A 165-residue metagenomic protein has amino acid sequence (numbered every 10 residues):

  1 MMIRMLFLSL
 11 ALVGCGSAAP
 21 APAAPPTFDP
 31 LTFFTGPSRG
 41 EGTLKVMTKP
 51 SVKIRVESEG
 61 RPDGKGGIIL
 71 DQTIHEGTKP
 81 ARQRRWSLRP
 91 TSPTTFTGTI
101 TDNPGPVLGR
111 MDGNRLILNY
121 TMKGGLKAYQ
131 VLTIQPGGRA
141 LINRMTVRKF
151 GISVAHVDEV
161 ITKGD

Functional and structural regions predicted by a protein language model:
M1-L8: Sec-dependent signal peptide recognition, specifically the positively charged N-region followed immediately by
V13-G14: C-terminal motif of bacterial Sec signal peptides marking the signal peptidase cleavage site
A23-P37, P136: N-terminal helix-cap/turn-to-beta initiation motif at the start of protein domains
L31, S51-K53, G125, G138 (+1 more regions): Short coil/turn motifs at beta-sheet boundaries
F34-G42, N143: A short, Trp-centered hydrophobic/proline-enriched beta-strand micro-motif
E41-K123, K127-V131: Central antiparallel beta-sheet cores of small beta-barrel/beta-sandwich binding domains
L132-P136, A140, R144-D165: Edge beta-strand at a domain terminus
